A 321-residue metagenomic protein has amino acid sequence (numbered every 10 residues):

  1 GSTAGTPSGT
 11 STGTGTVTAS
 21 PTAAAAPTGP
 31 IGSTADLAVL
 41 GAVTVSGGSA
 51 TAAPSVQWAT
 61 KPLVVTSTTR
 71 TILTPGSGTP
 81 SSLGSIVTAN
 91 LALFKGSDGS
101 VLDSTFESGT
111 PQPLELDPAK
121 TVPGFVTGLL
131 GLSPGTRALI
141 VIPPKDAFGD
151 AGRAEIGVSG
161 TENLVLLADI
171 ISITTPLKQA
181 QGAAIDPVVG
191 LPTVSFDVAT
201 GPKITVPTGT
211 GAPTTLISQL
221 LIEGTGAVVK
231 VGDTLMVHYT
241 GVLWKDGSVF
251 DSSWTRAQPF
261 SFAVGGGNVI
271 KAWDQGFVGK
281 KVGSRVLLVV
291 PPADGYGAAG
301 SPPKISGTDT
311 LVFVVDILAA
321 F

Functional and structural regions predicted by a protein language model:
G1-F321: Cross-family detector of peptidyl-prolyl cis-trans isomerase
